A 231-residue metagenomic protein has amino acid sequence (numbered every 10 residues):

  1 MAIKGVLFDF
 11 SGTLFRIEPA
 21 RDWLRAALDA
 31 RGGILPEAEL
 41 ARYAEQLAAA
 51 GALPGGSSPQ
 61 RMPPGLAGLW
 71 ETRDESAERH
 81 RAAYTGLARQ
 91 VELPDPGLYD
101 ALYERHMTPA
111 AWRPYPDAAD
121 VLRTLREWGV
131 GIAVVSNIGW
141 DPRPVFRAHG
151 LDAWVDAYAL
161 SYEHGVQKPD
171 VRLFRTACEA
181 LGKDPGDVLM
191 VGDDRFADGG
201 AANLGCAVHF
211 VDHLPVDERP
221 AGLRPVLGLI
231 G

Functional and structural regions predicted by a protein language model:
M1-F8, A38, P94-L98, A119 (+2 more regions): Asp-based, Mg2+/Mn2+-dependent phosphohydrolase catalytic module
A2-P116: N-terminal helical cap/lid subdomain that shapes the substrate entry/recognition surface in HAD-like hydrolases
